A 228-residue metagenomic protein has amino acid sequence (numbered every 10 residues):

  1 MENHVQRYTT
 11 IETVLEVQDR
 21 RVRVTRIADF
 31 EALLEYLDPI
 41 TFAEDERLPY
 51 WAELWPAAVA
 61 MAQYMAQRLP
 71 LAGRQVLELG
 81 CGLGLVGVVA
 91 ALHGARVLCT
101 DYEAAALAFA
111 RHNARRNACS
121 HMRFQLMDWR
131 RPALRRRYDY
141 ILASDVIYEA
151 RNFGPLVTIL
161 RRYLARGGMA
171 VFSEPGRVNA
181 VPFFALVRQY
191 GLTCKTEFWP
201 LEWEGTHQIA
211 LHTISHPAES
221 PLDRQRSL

Functional and structural regions predicted by a protein language model:
M1-L228: S-adenosylmethionine-dependent methyltransferases
